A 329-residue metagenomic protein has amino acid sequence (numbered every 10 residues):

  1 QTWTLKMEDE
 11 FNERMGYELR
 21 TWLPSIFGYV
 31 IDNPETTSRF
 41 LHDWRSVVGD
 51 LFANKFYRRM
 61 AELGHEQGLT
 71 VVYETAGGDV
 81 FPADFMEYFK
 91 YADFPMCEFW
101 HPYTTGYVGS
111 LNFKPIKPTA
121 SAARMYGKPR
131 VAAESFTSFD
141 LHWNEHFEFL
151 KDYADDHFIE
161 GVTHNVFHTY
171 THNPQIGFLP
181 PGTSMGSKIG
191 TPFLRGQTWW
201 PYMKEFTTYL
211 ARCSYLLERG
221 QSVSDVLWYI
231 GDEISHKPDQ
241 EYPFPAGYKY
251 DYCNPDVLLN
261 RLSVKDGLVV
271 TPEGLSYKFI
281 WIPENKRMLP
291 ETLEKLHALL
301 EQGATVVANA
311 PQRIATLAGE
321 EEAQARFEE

Functional and structural regions predicted by a protein language model:
T2-P95, F99-E329: Carbohydrate-binding surfaces of carbohydrate-active enzymes
